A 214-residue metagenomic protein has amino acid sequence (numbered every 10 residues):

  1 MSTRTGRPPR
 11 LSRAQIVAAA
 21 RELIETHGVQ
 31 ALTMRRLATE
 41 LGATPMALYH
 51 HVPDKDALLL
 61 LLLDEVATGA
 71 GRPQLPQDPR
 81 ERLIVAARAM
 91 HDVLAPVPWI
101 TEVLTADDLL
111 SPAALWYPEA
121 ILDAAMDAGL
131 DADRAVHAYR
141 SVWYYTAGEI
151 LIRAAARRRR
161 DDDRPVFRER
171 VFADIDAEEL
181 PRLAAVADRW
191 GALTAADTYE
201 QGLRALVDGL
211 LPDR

Functional and structural regions predicted by a protein language model:
M1-L11, G71, P181-R189: N-terminal intrinsically disordered/low-complexity leader segments
Q15, A19, L23-A57, L61: Helix-turn-helix
L61-L63, H91-A113, E119-A120, L151 (+2 more regions): Amphipathic alpha-helical segments used for helix-helix packing
L63-G69: Short, basic, alpha-helical segments at the C-terminal edge of helix-turn-helix-like DNA-binding modules
G71-L115, A132-A135, Y139: Hydrophobic alpha-helical connector segments
Y117-S141, Y145-V171, G191, L210-R214: Hydrophobic alpha-helical bundle segments that form small-molecule/ligand-binding pockets
D163-R214: A structured, mid-to-C-terminal "fold-capping" secondary-structure block
